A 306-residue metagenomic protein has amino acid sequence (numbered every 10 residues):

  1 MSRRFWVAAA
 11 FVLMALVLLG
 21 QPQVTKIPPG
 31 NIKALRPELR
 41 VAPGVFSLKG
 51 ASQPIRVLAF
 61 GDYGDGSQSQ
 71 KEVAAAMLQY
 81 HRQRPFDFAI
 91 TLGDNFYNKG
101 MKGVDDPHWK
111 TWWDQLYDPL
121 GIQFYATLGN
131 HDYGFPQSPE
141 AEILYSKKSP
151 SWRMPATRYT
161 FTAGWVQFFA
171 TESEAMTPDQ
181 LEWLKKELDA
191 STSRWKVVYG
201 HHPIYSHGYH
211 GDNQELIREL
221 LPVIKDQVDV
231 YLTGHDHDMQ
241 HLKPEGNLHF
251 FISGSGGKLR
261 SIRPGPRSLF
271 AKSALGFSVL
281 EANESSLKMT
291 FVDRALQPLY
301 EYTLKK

Functional and structural regions predicted by a protein language model:
M1-V7: Bacterial N-terminal signal peptides that target proteins for export
A9-V17: Bacterial N-terminal signal peptides
P22-P107, E174-T177, S206-H207: N-terminal active-site segment of His-dependent metallophosphoesterases
I27-A42, L78, Y97-K196, G211-V230 (+1 more regions): Extended active-site neighborhood of metal-dependent phosphoesterases/phosphodiesterases
V57-A59, A89-T91, A126-T127, V198 (+1 more regions): Residue-level marker for buried hydrophobic side chains located in beta-strands that build the well-ordered beta-sheet
A59, T91, T162-A163, P244 (+3 more regions): Generic beta-strand structural signal
D62, G93-D94, G129-N130, H201 (+1 more regions): Active-site glycine-centered loops adjacent to acidic/histidine catalytic or metal-binding residues that shape
L296-P298: Residue-level signal for glycine
